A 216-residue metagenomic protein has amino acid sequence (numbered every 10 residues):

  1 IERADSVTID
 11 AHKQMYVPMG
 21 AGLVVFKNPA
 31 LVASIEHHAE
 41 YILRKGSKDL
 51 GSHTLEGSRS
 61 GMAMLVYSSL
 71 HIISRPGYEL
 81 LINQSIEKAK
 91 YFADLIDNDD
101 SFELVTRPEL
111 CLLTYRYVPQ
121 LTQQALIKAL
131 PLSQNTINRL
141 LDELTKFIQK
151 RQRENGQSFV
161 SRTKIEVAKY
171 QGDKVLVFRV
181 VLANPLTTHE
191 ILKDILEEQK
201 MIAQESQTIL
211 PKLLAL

Functional and structural regions predicted by a protein language model:
I1-D100, T106: Active-site C-terminal subdomain of aminotransferase-like
K13, I72-R75, L121, A183-T188: A generic structural motif
P18-G20, I35-H37, G77-E79, Q124-I127 (+2 more regions): Short conserved micro-motifs at the rims of enzyme active sites and ligand-binding pockets
G51-R59, V66-I73, G77-Q84, A93-D142 (+1 more regions): Conserved small-domain helix->loop->beta segment predominantly found in fold-type I
N98, K150-F159, Q204-L210: Structural alpha-beta junctions
K128-N135, R139-Q152, L192-K200: Short amphipathic alpha-helices in soluble, non-transmembrane regions that often serve as interface/regulatory elements
K169-L216: PLP-dependent enzyme catalytic core of the Aspartate aminotransferase-like
